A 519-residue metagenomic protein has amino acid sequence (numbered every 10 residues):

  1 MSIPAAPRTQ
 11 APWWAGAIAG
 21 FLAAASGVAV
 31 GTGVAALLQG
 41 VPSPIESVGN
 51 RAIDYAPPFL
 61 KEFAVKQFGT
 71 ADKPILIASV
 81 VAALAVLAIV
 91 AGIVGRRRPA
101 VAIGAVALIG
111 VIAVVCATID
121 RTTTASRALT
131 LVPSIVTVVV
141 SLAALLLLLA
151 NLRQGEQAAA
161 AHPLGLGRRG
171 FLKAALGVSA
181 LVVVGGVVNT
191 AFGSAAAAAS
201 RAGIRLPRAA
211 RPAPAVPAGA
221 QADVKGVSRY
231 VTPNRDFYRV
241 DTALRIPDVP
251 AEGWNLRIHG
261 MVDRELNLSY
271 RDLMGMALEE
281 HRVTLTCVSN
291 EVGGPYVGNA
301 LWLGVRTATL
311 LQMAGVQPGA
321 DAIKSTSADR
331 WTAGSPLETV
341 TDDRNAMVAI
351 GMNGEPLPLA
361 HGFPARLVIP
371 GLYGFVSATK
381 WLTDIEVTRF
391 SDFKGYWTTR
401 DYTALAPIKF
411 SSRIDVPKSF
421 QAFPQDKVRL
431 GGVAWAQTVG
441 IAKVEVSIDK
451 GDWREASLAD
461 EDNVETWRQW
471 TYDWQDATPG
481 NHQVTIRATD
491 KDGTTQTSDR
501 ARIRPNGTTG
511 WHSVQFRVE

Functional and structural regions predicted by a protein language model:
M1-R97: Membrane-anchoring hydrophobic segments
S2-T9, L152-G165, L206-A220: Intrinsically disordered, low-complexity linkers and terminal tails enriched in Pro/Gly and often acidic or mixed-charge
A11, A15-A19, A23, I75-S79 (+6 more regions): Alpha-helical transmembrane segments of integral membrane proteins
G33, A85, R98-A100, T124-A125 (+2 more regions): Structured, non-membrane catalytic/scaffold regions adjacent to prosthetic-group chemistry
A91-L166: N-terminal secretory signal peptides
L148-E156, V187-R201: Juxtamembrane/interface segments at transmembrane-helix termini
A160-S179: N-terminal secretory signal peptides and thylakoid transit peptides that target proteins across membranes
G170, A180-V182, S194, A199: Extended acidic/polar, glycine-enriched regions that form or flank non-catalytic beta-rich accessory modules
